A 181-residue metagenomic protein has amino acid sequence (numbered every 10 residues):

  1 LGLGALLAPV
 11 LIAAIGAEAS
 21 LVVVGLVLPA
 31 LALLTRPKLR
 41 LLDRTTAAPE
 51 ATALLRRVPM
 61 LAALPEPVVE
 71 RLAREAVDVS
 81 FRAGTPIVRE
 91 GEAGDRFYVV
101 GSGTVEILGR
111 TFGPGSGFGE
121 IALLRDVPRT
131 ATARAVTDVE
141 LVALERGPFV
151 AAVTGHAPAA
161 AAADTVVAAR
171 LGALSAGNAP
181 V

Functional and structural regions predicted by a protein language model:
G2, G16, P37, G103 (+1 more regions): C-terminal structured domain segments across diverse proteins
G2-V24: Transmembrane alpha-helix termini and helix-breaking/packing motifs in multi-pass membrane transporters
V24, A122, E145, V153-H156: Short, flexible helix/strand-to-coil boundary loops that buttress conserved ligand/catalytic motifs in alpha/beta
L26-A48: Multi-pass alpha-helical transporter architecture, strongest for 12-TM Major Facilitator/SLC carriers used
T35, V139-P148: A short hydrophobic beta-strand segment most commonly corresponding to one strand of the jelly-roll/cupin
A51-L54, V68-V69, P128-T130, G147-V181: A small-molecule sensor/coupling module
A53-A131, G147: Regulatory nucleotide-sensing modules
